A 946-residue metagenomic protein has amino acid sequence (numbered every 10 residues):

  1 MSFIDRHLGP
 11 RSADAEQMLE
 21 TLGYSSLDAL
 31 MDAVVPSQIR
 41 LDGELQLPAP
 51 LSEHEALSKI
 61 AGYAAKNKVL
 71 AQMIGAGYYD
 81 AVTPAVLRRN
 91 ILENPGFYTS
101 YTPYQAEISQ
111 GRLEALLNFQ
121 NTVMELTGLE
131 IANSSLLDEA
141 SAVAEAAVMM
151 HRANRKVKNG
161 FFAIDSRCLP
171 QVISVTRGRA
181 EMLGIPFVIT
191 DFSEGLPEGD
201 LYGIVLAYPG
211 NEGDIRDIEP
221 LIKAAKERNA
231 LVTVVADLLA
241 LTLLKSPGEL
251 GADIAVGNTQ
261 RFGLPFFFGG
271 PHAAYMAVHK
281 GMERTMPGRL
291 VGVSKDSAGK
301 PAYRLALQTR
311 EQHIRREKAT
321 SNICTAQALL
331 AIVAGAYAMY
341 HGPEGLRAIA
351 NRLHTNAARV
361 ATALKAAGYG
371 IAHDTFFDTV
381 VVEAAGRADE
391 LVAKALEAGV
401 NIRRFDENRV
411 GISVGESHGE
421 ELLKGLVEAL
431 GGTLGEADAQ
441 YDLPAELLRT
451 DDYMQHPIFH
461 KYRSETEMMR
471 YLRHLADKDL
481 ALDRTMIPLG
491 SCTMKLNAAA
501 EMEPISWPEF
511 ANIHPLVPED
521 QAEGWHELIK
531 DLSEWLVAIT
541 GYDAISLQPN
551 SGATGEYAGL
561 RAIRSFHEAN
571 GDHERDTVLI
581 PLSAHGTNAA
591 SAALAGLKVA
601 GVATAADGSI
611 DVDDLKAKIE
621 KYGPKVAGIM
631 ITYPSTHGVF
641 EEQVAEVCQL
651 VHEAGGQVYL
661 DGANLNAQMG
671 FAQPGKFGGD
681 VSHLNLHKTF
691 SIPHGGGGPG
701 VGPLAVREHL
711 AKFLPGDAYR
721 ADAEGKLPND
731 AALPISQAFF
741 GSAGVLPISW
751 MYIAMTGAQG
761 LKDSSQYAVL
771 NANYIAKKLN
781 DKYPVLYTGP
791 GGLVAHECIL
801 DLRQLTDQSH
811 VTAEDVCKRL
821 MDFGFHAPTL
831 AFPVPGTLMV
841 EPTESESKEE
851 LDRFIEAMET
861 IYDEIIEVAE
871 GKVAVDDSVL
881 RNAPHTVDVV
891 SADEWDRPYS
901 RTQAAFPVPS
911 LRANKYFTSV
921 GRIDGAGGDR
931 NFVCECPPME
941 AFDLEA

Functional and structural regions predicted by a protein language model:
M1-T21, A33-L70, V82-Y98, Y104-Q110 (+12 more regions): Non-catalytic terminal extensions of PLP-dependent enzymes
M18, S141-R304, L364-G368, F377 (+9 more regions): Conserved PLP-enzyme active-site core in the AAT-like
P103-G111, A132-S135, N159-R167, A207 (+2 more regions): Flexible, glycine/proline-enriched loop segments at strand-loop-helix junctions that form or flank small-ligand binding
T122-V143, V157-K158, F162: A conserved hydrophobic secondary-structure block that centers on an alpha-helix together with its immediately flanking
A132, P186-T190, A372, R403 (+3 more regions): General small-molecule cofactor/ligand-binding pocket signal
L329: Glycine-rich, small/acidic residue-mixed loop/short-helix segments
N550: Conserved adenosyl
